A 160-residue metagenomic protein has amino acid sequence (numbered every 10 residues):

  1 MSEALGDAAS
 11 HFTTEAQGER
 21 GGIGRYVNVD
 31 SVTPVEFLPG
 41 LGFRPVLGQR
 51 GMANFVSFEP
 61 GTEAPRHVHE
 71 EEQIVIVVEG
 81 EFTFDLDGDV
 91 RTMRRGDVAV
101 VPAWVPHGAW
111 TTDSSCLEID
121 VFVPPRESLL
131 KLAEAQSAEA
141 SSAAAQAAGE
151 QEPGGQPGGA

Functional and structural regions predicted by a protein language model:
M1-R50, K131-A160: A short, N-terminal "cap"/entry segment at the start of jelly-roll beta-barrel domains of the cupin/DSBH fold
L38-P39, A53-V68: Conserved short histidine dyad/triad with adjacent acidic residue
M52, I74, E81-T83, V90 (+2 more regions): Structural motif
S57-E59, V68-F84: Short, conserved beta-strand element in jelly-roll/cupin
A64-R66, F84-D85, V101, H107-D113: Short beta-strand His + acidic residue motifs that chelate non-heme Fe in jelly-roll/DSBH and cupin folds
D89-A103: Short acidic-glycine-tyrosine-enriched beta hairpin
A103-S128: Ligand-binding loop in jelly-roll beta-barrel domains
